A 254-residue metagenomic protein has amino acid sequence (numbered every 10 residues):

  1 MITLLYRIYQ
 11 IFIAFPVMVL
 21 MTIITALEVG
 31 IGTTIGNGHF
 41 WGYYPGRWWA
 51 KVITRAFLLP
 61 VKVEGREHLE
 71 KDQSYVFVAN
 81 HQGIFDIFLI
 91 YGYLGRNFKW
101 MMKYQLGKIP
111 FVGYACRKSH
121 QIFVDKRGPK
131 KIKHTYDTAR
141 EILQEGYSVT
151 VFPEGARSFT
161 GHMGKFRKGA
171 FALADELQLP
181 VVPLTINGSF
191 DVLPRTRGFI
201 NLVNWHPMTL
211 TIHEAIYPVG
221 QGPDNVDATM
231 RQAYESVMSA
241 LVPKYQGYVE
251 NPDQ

Functional and structural regions predicted by a protein language model:
M1-T34, Y44, E67-E70, D227-Q254: Membrane-interfacial terminal anchoring regions of lipid-handling membrane enzymes
T22-W48, T54-F57, K71-P129: Catalytic core of membrane glycerolipid acyltransferases/transacylases, capturing the structured, soluble-facing
F57-E64, I132-K133, V192-R195: Short gly/ser/thr-rich secondary-structure transition/capping motifs
V63, F77, W100-M101, L210-I212: Generic preference for hydrophobic
S74-V76, S148-F152: Residue-level preference for the first positions of well-ordered beta-strands
H81-G83, E154-S158: Short glycine-rich anion-binding loops that position phosphate/pyrophosphate groups of nucleotides and phosphorylated
F111-G113, E145-T150, F159-D224, A228: A cross-family acyltransferase "interaction/gating" segment
K131-A139: Anionic-ligand binding region
